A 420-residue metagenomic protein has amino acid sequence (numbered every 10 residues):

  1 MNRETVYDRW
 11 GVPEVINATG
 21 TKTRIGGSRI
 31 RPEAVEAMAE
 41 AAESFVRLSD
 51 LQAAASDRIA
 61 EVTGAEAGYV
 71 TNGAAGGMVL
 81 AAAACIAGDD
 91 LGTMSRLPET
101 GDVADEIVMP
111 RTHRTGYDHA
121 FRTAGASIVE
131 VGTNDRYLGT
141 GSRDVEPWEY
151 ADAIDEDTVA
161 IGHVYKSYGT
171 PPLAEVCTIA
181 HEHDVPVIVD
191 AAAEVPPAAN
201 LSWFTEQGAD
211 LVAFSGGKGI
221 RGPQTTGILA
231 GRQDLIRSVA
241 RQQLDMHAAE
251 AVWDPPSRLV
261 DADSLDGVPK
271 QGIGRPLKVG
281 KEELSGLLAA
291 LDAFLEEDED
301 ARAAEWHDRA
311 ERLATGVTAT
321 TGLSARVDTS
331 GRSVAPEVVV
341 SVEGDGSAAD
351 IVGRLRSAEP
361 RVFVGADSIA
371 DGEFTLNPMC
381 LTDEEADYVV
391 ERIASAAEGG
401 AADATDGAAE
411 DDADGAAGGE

Functional and structural regions predicted by a protein language model:
M1-V46, G64: N-terminal "arm"/small-domain region of PLP-dependent enzymes with the aminotransferase-like
R3-P13, R24, G76-K278, L287: Conserved PLP-enzyme active-site core in the AAT-like
V6, G316-E391: Conserved C-terminal alpha-helix-loop-beta "cap" of PLP-dependent enzymes that closes/shapes the active-site mouth
R31-G76, A84-T93: Conserved N-terminal alpha-helix of the aminotransferase class I/II PLP-enzyme fold
L48-A53, A67-G68, E250-W253, L277 (+5 more regions): Flexible, glycine/charged-enriched surface loops at secondary-structure junctions
M246-A248, R356-F363, S395-G400: A common structural junction motif
L265-D266, K270, E283-S285, L291-D328: Conserved PLP-dependent catalytic core of the aminotransferase class-I/II
S368-E420: PLP-dependent enzyme catalytic core of the Aspartate aminotransferase-like
